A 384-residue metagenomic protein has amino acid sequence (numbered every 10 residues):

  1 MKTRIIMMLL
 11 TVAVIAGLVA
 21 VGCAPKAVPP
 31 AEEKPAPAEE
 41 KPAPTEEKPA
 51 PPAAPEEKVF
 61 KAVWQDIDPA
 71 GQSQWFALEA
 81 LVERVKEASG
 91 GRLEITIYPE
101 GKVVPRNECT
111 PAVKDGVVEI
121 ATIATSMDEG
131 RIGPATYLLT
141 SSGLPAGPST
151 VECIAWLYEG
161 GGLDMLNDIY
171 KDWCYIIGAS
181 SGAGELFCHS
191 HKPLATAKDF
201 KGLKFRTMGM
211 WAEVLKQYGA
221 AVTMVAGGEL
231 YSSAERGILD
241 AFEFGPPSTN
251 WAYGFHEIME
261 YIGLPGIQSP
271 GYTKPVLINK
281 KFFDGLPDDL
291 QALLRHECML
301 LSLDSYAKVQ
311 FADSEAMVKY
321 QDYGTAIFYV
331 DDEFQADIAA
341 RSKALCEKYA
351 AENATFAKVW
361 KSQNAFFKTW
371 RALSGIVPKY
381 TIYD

Functional and structural regions predicted by a protein language model:
M1-L10: Bacterial N-terminal signal peptides that target proteins for export
M7, P37-A38: Residue-level detector of transmembrane insertion/anchoring sites
L10-G17: Bacterial N-terminal signal peptides
V19-G22: C-terminal motif of bacterial Sec signal peptides marking the signal peptidase cleavage site
A24-V28, K34, K41, K48-E152 (+1 more regions): N-terminal secretory/targeting leader peptides
